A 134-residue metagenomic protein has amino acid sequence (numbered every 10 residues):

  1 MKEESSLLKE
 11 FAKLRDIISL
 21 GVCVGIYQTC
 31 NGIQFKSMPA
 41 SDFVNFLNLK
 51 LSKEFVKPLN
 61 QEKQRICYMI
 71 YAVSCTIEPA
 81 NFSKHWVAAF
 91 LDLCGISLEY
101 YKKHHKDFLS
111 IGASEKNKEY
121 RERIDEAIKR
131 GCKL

Functional and structural regions predicted by a protein language model:
K2-L134: Flexible coil/loop and intrinsically disordered linker positions at secondary-structure junctions
